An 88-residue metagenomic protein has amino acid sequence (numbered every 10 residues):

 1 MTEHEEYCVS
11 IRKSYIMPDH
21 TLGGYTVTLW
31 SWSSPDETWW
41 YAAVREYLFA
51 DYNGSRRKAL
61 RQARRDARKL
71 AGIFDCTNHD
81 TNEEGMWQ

Functional and structural regions predicted by a protein language model:
M1-Y41, T81: Short N-terminal "domain-start" leader segments that mark the transition from disordered tails or signal peptides into
C8, Y15, G54-G72: Basic, mixed-charge low-complexity alpha-helical segments
P18-D19, F49, A67, D80: N-terminal start and proteolytic maturation junction detector
S33-R65: A short, exposed loop/beta-hairpin motif centered on an aromatic-Gly-Thr core
R68-Q88: Short, mixed-charge low-complexity intrinsically disordered segments
